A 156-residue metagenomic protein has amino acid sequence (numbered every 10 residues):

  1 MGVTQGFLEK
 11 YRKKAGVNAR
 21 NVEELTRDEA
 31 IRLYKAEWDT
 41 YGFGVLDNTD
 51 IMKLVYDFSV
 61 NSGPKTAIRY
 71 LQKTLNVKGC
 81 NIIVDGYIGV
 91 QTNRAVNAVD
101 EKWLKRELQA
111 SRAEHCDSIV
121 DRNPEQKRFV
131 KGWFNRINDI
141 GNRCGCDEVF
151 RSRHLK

Functional and structural regions predicted by a protein language model:
M1-K156: Cell-wall polysaccharide-cleaving catalytic domain and substrate-binding groove, primarily in peptidoglycan/chitin
